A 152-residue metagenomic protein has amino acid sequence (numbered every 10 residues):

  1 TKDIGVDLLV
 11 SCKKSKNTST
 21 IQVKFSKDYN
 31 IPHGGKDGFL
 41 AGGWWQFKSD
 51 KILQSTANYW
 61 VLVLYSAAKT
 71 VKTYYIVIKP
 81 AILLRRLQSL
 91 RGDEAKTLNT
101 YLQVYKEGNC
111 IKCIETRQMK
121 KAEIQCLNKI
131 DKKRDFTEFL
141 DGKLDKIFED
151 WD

Functional and structural regions predicted by a protein language model:
T1-I4, L9-D152: Mixed-charge (Asp/Glu-Lys/Arg
